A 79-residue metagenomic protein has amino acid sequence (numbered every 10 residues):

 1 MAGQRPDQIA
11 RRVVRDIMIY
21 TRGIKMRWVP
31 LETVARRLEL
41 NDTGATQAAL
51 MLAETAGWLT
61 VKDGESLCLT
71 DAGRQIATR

Functional and structural regions predicted by a protein language model:
A2-G44: Short amphipathic alpha-helical interface segments
R15, E32, A48-M51, D71: A generic structural signal for well-ordered alpha-helical surface patches
L40-T55: Short amphipathic alpha-helical interaction segments
T46, G64-E65: Short loop/turn and capping residues at structural boundaries
E54-G64: A short, conserved structural fragment
E65-D71: Minor-groove-contacting beta-hairpin "wing" of winged helix-turn-helix DNA-binding domains
R74-R79: Short, amphipathic alpha-helical interaction segments positioned at domain boundaries
